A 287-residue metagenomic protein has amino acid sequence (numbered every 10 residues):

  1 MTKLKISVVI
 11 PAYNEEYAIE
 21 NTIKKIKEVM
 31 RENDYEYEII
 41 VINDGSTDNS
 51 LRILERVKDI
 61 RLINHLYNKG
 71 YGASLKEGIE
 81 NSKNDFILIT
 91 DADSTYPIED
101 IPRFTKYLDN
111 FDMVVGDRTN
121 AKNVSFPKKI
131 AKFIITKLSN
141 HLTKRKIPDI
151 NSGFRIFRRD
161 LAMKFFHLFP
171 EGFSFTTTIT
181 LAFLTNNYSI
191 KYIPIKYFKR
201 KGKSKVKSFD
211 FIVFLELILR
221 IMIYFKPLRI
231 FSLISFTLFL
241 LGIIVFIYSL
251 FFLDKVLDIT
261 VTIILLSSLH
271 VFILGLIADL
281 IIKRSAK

Functional and structural regions predicted by a protein language model:
M1-K3, S174-K287: Hydrophobic helical membrane-anchoring modules
K5-S7, E38, T178: Cell-envelope/extracellular polymer assembly enzymes that use nucleotide-activated donors
E15-M30: Short, well-formed alpha-helical segments that are part of the catalytic scaffolds of diverse glycosyltransferases
Y17-N21, D48-R52, A73, D149: Residue-level preference for short helical/loop micro-motifs built around acidic side chains
K27, Y35-G45, I63-N64: Short beta-strand/loop segment that forms part of the nucleotide-sugar
N43-L51, S94: A conserved acidic beta->alpha catalytic loop
H65-N81, F86, I98-F173, T177 (+1 more regions): Acceptor/aglycone-binding surface of glycosyltransferases and processive sugar-polymer synthases
